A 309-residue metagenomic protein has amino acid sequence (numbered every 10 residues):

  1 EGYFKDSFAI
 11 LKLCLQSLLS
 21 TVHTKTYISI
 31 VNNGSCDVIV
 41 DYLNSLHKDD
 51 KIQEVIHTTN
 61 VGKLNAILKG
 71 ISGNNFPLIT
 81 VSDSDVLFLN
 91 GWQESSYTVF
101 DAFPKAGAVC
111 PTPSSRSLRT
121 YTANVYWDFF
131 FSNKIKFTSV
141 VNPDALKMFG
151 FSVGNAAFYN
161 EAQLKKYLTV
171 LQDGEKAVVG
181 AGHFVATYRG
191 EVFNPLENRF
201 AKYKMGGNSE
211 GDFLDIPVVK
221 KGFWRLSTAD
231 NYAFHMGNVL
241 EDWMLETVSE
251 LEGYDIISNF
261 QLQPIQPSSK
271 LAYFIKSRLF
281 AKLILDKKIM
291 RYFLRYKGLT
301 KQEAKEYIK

Functional and structural regions predicted by a protein language model:
G2-K5, T24-S35, I56-H57: Short beta-strand/loop segment that forms part of the nucleotide-sugar
Y3, S7-K25: Short, acidic, metal-binding catalytic loop of nucleotide-sugar glycosyltransferases
S17, V31-V40: A conserved acidic beta->alpha catalytic loop
N44-V61: Conserved donor nucleotide-binding strand/loop of the catalytic core
L68-L78: Active-site nucleotide-sugar/metal-binding loop of Leloir-type enzymes
F76-L89: Short beta-strand-to-loop acidic/aromatic patch adjacent to the donor-nucleotide binding site
Q93-Y97, D101-G190: Conserved catalytic core of nucleotide-sugar-dependent glycosyltransferases
Q163-K309: C-terminal catalytic/acceptor-binding lobe
